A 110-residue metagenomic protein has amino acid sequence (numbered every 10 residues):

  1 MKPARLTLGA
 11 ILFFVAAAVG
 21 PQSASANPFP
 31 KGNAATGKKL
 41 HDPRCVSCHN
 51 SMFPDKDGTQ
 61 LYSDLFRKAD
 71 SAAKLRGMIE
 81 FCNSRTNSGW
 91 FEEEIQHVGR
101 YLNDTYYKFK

Functional and structural regions predicted by a protein language model:
M1-R5: Positively charged n-region of N-terminal signal peptides that target proteins for export
G9-A18: Bacterial N-terminal signal peptides
G20-L40: Electrostatic cytochrome c docking/interface patches
A34-K38, N50-E80, S84: Gly/Gly-Pro-rich "capping" loops immediately C-terminal to redox-active cysteine motifs in periplasmic/lumenal
G37, H41-M52, V98, L102: The canonical Cys-X-X-Cys-His
D42, A72-E80, I95-G99, N103: An amphipathic alpha-helix signature
S88-K110: C-terminal capping alpha-helices of c-type cytochrome domains
